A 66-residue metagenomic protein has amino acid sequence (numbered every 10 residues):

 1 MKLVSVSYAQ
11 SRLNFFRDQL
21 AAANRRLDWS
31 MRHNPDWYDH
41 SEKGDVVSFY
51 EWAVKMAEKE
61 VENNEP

Functional and structural regions predicted by a protein language model:
M1-D18: Short, charge/polar-rich alpha-helical segments
A22-R25, W29-P66: Short, charge-rich amphipathic interface segments used for partner binding and complex assembly
